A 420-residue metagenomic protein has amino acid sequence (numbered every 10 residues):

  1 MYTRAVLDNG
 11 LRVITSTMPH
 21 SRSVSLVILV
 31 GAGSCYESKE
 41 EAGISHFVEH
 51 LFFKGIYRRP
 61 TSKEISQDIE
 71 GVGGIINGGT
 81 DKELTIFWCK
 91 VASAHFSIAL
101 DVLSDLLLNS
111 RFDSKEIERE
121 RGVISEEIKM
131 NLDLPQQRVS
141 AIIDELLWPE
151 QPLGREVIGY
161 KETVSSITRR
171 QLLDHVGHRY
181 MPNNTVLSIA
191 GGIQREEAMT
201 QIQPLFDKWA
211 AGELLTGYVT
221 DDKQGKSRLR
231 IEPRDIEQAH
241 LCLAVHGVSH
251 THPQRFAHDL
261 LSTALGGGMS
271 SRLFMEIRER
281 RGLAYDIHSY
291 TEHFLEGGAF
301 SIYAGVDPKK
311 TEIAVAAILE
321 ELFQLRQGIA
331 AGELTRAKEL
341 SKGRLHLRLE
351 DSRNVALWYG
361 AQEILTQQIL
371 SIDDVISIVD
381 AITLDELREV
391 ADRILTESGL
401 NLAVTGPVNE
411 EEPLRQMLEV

Functional and structural regions predicted by a protein language model:
Y2, V6, T17, E64-L214 (+7 more regions): Charge-rich, well-structured scaffold segments of protease-associated domains
H20, S25-K90, G268-L283: M16/MPP (pitrilysin/insulinase) zinc-metallopeptidase core fold and M16-derived inactive scaffolds
R22-V24, F96, T251: A short local loop/turn or secondary-structure capping micro-motif enriched for an aromatic residue
Q224-G225: Internal nucleotide-binding/catalytic subdomain
R228: Flexible, small-/acidic-enriched active-site or ligand-binding loops
H250, R255-M269, L273: A conserved active-site cap/scaffold subdomain adjacent to cofactor or substrate pockets
